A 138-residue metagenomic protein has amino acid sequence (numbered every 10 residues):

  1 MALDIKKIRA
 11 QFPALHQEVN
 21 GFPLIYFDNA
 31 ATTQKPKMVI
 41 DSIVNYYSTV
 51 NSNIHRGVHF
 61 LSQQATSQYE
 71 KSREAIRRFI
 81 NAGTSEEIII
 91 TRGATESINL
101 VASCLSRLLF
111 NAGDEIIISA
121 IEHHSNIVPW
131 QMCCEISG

Functional and structural regions predicted by a protein language model:
M1-G138: Pyridoxal 5′-phosphate
